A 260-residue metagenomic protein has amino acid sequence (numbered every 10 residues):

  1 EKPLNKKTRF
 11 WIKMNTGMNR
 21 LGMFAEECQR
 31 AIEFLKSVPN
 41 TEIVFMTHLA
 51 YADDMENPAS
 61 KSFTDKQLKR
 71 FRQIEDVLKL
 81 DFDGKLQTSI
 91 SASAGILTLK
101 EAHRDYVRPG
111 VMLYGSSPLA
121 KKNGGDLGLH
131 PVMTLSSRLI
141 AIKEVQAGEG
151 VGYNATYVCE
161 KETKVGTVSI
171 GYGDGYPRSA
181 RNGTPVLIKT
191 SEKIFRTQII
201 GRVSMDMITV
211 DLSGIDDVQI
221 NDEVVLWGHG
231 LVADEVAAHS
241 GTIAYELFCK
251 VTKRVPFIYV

Functional and structural regions predicted by a protein language model:
E1-R9, T16-R138, V145-Q146, G214: Active-site loop/helix belt of alpha/beta enzymes
R9-W11, I43-V44, L86-T88, D105-Y106 (+6 more regions): Structural motif
E144-V260: C-terminal accessory subdomain/extension
